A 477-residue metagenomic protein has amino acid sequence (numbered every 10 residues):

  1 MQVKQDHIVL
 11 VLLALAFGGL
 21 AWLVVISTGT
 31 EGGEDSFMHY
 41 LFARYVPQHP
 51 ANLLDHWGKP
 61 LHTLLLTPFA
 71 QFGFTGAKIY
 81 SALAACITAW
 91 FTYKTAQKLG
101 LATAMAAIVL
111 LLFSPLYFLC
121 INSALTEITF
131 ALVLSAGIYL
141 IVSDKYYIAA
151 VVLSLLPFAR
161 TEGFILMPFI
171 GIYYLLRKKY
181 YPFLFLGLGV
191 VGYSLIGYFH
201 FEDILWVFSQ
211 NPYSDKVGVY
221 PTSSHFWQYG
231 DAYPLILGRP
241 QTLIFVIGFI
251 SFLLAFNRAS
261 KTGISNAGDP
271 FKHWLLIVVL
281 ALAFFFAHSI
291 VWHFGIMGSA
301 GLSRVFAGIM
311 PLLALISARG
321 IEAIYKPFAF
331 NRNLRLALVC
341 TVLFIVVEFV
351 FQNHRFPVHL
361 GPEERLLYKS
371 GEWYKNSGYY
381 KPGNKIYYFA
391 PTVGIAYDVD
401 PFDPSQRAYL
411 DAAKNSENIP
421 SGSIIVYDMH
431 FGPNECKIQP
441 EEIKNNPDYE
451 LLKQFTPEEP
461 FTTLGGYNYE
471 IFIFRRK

Functional and structural regions predicted by a protein language model:
L10-L13, G187-V191, N257, G263-N266 (+3 more regions): Signature aromatic-anchored transmembrane alpha helix within multi-pass, membrane-resident enzymes that catalyze glycan
M38, Y180-F249, A281-H288: Membrane-lumen/periplasm interface segments of specific transmembrane helices in polyprenyl phosphate-linked
P47, A337, T341-P401, S405-Y409 (+1 more regions): Membrane-embedded, lumen/periplasm-facing catalytic core of multi-pass transferases that use lipid-linked donors
G76-L101, L132, A136: Transmembrane-helix motifs of polytopic, lipid-linked glycan transferases
A89-K94, L110, S114, T129-V152 (+1 more regions): Specific aromatic-rich, kink-prone transmembrane helix
A89-T92, G171, L237-V278: Hydrophobic, aromatic-rich transmembrane alpha-helices and their immediate juxtamembrane boundary segments
L119-T129: Short acidic/glycine- and proline-prone juxtamembrane loop motifs at membrane-interface regions of multi-pass membrane
E127, I165, L276, G295-K326: Hydrophobic/aromatic-rich transmembrane helices and adjacent perimembrane loops
